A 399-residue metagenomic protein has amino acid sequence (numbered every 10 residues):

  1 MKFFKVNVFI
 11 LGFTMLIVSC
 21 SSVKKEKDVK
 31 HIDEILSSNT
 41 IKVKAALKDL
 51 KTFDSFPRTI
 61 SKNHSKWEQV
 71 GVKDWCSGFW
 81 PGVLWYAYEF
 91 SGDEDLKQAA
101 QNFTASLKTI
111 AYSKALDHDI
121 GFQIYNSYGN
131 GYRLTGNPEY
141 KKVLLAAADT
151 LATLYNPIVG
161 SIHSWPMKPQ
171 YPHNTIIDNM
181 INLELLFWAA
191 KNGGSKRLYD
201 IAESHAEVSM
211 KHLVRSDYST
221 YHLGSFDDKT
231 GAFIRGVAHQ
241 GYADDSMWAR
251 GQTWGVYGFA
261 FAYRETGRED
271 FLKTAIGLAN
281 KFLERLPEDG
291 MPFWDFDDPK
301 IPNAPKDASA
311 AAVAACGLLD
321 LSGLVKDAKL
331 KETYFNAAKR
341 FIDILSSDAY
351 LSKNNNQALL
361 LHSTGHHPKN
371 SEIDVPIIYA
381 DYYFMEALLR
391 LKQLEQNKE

Functional and structural regions predicted by a protein language model:
M1-F9: Bacterial N-terminal signal peptides that target proteins for export
F4, V23-K24: Short, intrinsically disordered low-complexity segments
F13-M15: Short, linear, compositionally biased motifs with a strong N-terminal bias
V18-S19: C-terminal motif of bacterial Sec signal peptides marking the signal peptidase cleavage site
K24-E399: Glycan-recognition and catalytic cores of secretory/periplasmic carbohydrate-active enzymes
